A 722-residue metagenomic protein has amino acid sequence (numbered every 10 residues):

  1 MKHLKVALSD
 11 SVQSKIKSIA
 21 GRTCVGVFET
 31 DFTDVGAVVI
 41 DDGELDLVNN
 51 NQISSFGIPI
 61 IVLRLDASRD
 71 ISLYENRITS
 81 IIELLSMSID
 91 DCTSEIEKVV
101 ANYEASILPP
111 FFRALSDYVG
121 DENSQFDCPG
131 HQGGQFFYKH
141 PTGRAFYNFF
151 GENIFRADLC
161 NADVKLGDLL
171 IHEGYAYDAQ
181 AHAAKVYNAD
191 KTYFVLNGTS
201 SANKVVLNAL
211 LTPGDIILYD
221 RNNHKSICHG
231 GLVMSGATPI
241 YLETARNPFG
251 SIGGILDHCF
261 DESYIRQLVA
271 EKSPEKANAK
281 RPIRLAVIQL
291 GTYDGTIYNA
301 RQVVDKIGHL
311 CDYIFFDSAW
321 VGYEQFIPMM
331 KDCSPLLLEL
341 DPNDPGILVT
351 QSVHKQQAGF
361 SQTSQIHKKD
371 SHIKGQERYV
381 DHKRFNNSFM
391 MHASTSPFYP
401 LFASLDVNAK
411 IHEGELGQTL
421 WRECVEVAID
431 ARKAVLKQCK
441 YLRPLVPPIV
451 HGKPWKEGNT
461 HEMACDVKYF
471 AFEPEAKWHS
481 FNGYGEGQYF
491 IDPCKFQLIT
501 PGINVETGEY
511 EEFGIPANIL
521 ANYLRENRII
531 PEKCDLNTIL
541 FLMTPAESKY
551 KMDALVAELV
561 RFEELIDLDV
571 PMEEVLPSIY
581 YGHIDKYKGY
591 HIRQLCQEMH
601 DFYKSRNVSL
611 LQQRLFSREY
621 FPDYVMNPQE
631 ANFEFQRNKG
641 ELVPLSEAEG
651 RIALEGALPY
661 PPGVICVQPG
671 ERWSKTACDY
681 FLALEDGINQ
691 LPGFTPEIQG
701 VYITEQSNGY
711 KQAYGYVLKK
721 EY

Functional and structural regions predicted by a protein language model:
K2-K5, S9-D46, N50-K165, K185 (+1 more regions): Non-catalytic terminal extensions of PLP-dependent enzymes
H3-K5, D190-T192, G214-I217: Short active-site oxyanion
L8-D10, R22-T30, D41-G57, R64-D66 (+3 more regions): Conserved PLP-enzyme active-site core in the AAT-like
E152-S201: Conserved N-terminal alpha-helix of the aminotransferase class I/II PLP-enzyme fold
T192-Y193, T350, R528-E532: A short linear hydrophobic-aromatic micro-motif
Y193, A286-Q289, I539-T544: Short glycine-rich or small-residue beta-strand-to-loop segments that form or flank ligand, phosphate, metal/Fe-S
G198-S201, N247-F249, T538-L540, V575-L576: Short amphipathic alpha-helical segments embedded in low-complexity Lys/Glu-rich regions
S200, Y293-D294, S548: Short strand->helix junction
